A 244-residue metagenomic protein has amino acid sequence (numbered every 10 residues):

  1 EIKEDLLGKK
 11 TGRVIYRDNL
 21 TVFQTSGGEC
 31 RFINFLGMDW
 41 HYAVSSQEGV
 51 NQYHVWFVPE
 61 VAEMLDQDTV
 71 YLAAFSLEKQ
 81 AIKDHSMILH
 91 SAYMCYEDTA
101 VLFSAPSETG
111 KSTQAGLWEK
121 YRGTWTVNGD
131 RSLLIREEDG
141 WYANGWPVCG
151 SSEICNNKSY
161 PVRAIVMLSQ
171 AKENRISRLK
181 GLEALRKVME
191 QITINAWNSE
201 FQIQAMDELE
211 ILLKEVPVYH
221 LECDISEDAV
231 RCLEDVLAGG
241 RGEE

Functional and structural regions predicted by a protein language model:
E1-L102, S107, L117-W125, S132-E244: A noncatalytic interaction/capping subdomain that flanks phosphate/NTP-handling catalytic cores
T109-K111: Conserved glycine(s) of the Walker
Q114: Hydrophobic positions on the alpha1 helix immediately C-terminal to the Walker A/P-loop
